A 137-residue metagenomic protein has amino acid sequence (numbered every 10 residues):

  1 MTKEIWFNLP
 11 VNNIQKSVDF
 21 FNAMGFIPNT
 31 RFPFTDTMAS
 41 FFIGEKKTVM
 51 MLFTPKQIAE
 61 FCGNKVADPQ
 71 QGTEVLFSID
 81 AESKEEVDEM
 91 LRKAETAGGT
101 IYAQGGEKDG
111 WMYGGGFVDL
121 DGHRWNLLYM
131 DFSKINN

Functional and structural regions predicted by a protein language model:
M1-D19, T30, E74-I79, M130-N137: N-terminal beta-strand motif that seeds the catalytic metal site of vicinal oxygen chelate
E4-N13, F41-F42, N64-K93, Y113-V118: Vicinal oxygen chelate
N8-A59: Core segments of cupin and vicinal oxygen chelate
F26-F32, E82, G105-E107: Short linear motifs in intrinsically disordered
F41, D88-N137: Vicinal oxygen chelate
T48, V75, H123-W125: Change "...and in nucleic-acid phosphodiester-cleaving endonucleases..." to "...and in nucleic-acid processing enzymes
M51-F53, S78, L128: Residues in well-ordered beta-strands of folded domains
I58-K65, I135-N137: A short, acidic/glycine-rich surface segment
